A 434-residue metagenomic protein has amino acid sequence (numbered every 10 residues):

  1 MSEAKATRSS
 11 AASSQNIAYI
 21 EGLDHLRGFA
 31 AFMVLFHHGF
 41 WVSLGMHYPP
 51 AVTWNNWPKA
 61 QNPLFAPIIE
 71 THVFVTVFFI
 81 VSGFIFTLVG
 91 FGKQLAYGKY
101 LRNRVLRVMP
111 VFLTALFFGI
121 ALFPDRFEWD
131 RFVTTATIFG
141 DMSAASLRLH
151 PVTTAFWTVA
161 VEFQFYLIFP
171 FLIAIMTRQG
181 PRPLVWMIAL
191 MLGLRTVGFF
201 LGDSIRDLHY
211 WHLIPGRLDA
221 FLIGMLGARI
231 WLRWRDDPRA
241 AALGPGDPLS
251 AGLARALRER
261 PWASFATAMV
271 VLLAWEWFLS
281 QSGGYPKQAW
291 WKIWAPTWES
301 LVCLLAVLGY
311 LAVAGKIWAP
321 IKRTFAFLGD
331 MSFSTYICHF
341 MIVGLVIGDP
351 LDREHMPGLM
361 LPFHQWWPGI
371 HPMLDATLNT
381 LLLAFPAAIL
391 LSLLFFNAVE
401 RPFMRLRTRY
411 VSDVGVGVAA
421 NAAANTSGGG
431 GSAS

Functional and structural regions predicted by a protein language model:
E3-G22, F36-T71, T87-K99, S143-L147 (+3 more regions): Alpha-helical transmembrane segments in multi-pass integral membrane proteins
D24, G28-A31, S82, P110-L113 (+5 more regions): Residues within membrane-spanning alpha-helices of integral membrane proteins, especially the hydrophobic core/packing
A31-H37, R182-F200, S264-W275: Small-polar-interrupted transmembrane alpha-helices in polytopic inner-membrane proteins
F32, V77, L113-A121, L167-F171 (+10 more regions): Generic alpha-helical transmembrane segments of integral inner-membrane proteins, especially permease/transport modules
M33, V77-F79, F118, L194 (+3 more regions): Hydrophobic residues within membrane-embedded alpha-helical segments of Major Facilitator Superfamily
F78-F79, F84-F91, L106-R131, G344 (+2 more regions): Specific transmembrane helices
T87-F91, V108, L122-D125, G140-G193 (+5 more regions): Hydrophobic alpha-helical segments with transmembrane-like composition
